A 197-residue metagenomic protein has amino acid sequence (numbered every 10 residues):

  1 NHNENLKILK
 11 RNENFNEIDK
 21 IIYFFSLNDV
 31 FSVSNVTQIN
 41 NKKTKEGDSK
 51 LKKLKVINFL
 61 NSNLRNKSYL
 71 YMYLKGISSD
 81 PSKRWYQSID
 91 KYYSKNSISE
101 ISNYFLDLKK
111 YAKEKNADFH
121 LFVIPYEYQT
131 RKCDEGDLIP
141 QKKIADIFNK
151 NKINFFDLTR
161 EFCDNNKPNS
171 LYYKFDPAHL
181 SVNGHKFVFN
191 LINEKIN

Functional and structural regions predicted by a protein language model:
N1, Y93-E100, G136, D176-L180 (+1 more regions): Extracytoplasmic/periplasmic, Sec-exported soluble proteins
N1-K20: Membrane-embedded segments
N3, K7, N103-L106, K110 (+5 more regions): Solvent-exposed, polar/charged alpha-helical surfaces in well-ordered, non-transmembrane soluble domains, broadly
K10, N14, K113-E114, N149 (+2 more regions): Sec-exported extracytoplasmic/periplasmic mature domains
E13-E17, K42-G47, Q141-A145, P177-H179 (+1 more regions): Short, surface-exposed linear patches
Y23: Redox-cofactor binding/interface segments in oxidoreductases and associated redox assembly factors
S26-F148, I153, L158-S170: Serine-dependent acyl-ester chemistry module
K174-N197: Histidine-centered active-site loop/cap adjacent to the catalytic His in serine esterases/O-acetyl transfer systems
